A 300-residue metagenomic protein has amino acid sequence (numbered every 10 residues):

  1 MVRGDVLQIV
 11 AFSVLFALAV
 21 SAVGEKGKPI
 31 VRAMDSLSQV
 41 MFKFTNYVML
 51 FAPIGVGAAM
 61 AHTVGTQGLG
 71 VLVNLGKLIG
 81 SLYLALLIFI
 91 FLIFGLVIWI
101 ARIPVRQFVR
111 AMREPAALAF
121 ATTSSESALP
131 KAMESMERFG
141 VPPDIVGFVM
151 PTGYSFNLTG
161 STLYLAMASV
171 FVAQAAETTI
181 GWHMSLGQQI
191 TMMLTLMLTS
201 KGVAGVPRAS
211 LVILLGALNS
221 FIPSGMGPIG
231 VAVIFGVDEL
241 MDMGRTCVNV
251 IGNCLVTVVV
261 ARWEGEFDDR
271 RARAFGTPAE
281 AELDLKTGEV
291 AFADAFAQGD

Functional and structural regions predicted by a protein language model:
V2-Q107, R270-F275, D300: Signature of multi-pass transmembrane helix bundles
G4-Q8, N46-L50, L84-A85, A101-F108 (+4 more regions): Membrane-interfacial loop-to-helix junctions in multi-pass transporters
I9, S13, L18, A22 (+12 more regions): Transmembrane alpha-helical segments of multi-pass membrane transport proteins and ion-pumping complexes
L15-L18, S36, I79, Y83 (+6 more regions): Transmembrane helix-bundle signature of multi-pass membrane transporters/permeases
V23-K28, S36, Q67, I103-R106 (+5 more regions): Juxtamembrane helix-boundary/capping and inter-helix hinge elements in multi-pass membrane proteins
I30-V48, L72-I79, F108, M112 (+7 more regions): Hydrophobic alpha-helical segments of integral membrane proteins, encompassing both true transmembrane helices
P115-S200, A281: Helix-loop-helix junctions within the multi-pass membrane cores of secondary transporters/permeases
A166-D300: Transmembrane alpha-helical segments and their short flanking loops that form helix-hairpins/helix-helix interfaces
